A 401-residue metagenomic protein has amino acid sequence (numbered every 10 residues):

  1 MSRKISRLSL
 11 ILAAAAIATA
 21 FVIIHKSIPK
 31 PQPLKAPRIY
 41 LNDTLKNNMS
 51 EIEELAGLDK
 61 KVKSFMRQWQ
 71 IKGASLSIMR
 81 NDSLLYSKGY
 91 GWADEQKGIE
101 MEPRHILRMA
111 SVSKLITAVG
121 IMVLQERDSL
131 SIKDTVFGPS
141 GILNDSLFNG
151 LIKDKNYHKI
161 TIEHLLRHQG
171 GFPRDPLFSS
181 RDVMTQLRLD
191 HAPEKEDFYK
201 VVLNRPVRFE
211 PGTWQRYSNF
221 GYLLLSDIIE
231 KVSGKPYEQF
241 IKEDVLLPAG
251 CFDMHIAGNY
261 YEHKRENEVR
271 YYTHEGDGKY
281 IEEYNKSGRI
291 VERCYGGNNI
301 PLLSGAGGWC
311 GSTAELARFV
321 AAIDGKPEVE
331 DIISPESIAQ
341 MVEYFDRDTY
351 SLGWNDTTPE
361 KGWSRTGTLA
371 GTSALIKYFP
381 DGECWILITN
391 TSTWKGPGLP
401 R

Functional and structural regions predicted by a protein language model:
S2-G89, K242, Y280-R401: Catalytic loop of the DD-peptidase/beta-lactamase superfamily, centered on the K-T-G motif and neighboring
V62, L76, D82, K114-T117 (+8 more regions): Residue-level preference for non-acidic, small/hydrophobic
Q68-S75, K97-H164, F209-S218, S304-G307 (+1 more regions): Short active-site loop at a secondary-structure junction that contains or immediately precedes the catalytic residue(s)
R80, V136, S140, N259-H263: Short, solvent-exposed turn/loop segments enriched in Gly/Ser/Thr/Pro and often Arg
G91, E102, F137, L203 (+3 more regions): Residue-level detector of conserved, well-ordered beta-strand and adjacent loop positions that form binding/recognition
A93-E102, G396-R401: A short, polar/charged loop-to-alpha-helix boundary motif
G150-G362, T368: Short, surface-exposed loop or secondary-structure junction motifs that flank catalytic or metal-binding residues
